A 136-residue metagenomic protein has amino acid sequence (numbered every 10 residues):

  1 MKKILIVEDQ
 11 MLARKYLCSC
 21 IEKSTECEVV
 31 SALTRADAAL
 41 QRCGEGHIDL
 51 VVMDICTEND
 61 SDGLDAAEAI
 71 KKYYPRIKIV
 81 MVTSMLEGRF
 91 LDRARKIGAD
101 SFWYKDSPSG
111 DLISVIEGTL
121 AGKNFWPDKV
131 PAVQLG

Functional and structural regions predicted by a protein language model:
E8: Conserved acidic carboxylate
M11-S31: Two-component/phosphorelay signaling modules centered on CheY-like receiver
A32-L50, E58: Acidic, metal-coordinating helix/loop segments flanking the phosphotransfer/catalytic sites of two-component signaling
D54-C56, T83: Active-site residues of response regulator receiver
L64-R76, K96: Short amphipathic alpha-helix used as the core "switch/output" element in two-component signaling
R76-L86: A short, hydrophobic beta-strand element within the central beta-sheet of small alpha/beta folds
D92-R95, D106-G136: Short, flexible helix-to-coil linker/hinge segments that flank and couple to helix-turn-helix
